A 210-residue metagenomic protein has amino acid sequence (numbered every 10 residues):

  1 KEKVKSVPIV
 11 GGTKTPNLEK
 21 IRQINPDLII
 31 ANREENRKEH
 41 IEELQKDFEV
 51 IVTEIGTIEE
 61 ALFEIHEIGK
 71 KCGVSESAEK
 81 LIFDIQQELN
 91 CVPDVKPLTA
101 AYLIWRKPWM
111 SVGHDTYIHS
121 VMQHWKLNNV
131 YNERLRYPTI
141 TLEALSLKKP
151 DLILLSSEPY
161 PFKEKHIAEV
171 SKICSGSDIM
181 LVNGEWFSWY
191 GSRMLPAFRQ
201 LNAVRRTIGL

Functional and structural regions predicted by a protein language model:
K1-L210: N-terminal ligand-binding lobe of clamshell/alpha-beta domains
